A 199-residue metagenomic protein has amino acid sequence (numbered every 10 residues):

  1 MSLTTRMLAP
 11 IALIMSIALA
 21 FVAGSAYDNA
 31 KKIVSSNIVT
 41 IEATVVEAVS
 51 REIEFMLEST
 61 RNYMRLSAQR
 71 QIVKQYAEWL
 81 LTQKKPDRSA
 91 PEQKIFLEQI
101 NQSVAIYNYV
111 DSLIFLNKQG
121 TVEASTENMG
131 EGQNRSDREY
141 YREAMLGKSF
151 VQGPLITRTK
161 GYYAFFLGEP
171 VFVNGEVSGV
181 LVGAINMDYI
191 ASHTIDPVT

Functional and structural regions predicted by a protein language model:
M1, E92, Q133: Residue-level marker of regulatory loop/turn positions in helix-turn-helix DNA-binding domains and in histidine
L3-K85, Q102-Y109, F150, Y163: Juxtamembrane extracytoplasmic/periplasmic/luminal helical "stalk" adjacent to the first N-terminal
L8, A48, S59, I95-Q99 (+3 more regions): Short, conserved clusters of charged catalytic residues that mark active-site and nucleotide-handling motifs
M15, P197-T199: A short beta-strand-loop micro-motif that forms or neighbors metal/cofactor- and ligand-binding patches at active-site
S35, V39, A43, R61 (+5 more regions): Short, structured helix-loop boundary elements
A48, L66, V73-Y76, K94-E98 (+3 more regions): Non-catalytic interaction/Regulatory regions outside core domains
Q83-S89, N128-E131: Second-shell loop/turn segments in exported
V104-P197: Extracytoplasmic/periplasmic ligand-binding sensor regions of membrane-associated signaling proteins
